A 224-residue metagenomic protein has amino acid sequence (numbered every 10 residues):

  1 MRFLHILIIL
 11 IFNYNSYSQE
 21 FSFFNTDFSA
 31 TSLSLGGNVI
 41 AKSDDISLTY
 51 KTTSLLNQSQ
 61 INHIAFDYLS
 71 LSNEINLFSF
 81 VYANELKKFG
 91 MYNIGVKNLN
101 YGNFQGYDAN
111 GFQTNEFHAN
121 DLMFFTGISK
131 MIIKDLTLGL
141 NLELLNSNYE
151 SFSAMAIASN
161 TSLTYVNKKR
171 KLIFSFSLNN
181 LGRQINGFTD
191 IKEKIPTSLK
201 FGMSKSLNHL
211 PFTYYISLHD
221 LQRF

Functional and structural regions predicted by a protein language model:
M1-L4, K134: Positively charged n-region of N-terminal signal peptides that target proteins for export
F3-Y14: Sec-dependent N-terminal signal peptides
Q19-V39, I61, L69, L77-F224: Outer-membrane beta-barrel porins/channels
S47-N57: N-terminal periplasmic accessory domains that precede and gate Gram-negative outer-membrane beta-barrel machines
